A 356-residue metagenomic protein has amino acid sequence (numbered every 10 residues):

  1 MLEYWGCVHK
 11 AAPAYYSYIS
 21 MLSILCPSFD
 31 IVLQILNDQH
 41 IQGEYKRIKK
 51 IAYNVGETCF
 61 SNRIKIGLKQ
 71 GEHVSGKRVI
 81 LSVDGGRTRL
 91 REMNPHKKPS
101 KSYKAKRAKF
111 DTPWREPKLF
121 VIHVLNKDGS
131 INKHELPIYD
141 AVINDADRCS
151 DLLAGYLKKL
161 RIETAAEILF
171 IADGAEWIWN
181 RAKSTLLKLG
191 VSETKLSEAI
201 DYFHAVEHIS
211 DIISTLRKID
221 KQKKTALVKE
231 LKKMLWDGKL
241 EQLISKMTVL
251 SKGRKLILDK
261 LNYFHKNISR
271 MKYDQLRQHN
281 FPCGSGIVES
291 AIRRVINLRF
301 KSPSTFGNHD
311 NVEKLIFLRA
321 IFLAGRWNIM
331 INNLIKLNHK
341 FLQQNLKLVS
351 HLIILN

Functional and structural regions predicted by a protein language model:
M1-N356: Catalytic center-proximal scaffold of phosphoryl-transfer enzymes
